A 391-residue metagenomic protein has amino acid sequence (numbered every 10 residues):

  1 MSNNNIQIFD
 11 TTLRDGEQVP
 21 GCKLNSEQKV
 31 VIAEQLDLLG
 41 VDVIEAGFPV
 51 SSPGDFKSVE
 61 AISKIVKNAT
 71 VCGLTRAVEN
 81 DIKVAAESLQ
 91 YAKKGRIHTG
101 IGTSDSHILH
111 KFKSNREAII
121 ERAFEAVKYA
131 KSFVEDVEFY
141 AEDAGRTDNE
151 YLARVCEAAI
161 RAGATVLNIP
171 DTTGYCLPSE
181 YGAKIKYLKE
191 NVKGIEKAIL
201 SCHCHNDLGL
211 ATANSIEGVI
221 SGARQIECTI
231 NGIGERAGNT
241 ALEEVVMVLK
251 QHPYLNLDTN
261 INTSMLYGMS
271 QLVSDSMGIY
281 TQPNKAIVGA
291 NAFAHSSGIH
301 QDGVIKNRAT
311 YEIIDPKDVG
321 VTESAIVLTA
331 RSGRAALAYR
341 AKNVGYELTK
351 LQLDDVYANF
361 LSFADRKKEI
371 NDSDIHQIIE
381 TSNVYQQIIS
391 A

Functional and structural regions predicted by a protein language model:
M1, T11, V71-L74, V166-L167: Domain-level signal for soluble alpha/beta catalytic cores
N5-I6, T12, M247, Y254-A391: A mid-to-C-terminal "edge-of-domain" accessory segment
I6-I8, Q18-V43, F56-I65, E79-L200 (+1 more regions): Alpha/beta enzyme core
D15, P20, G209: An N-terminally biased module of ancient metal coordination in phosphate/nucleic-acid-related enzymes
L24-E27, V31, P53-K57, N80 (+13 more regions): Conserved active-site and cofactor/substrate-binding residues in soluble primary-metabolism enzymes
V43-F48, T70-G73, F139-A141, S201-H203 (+1 more regions): Short catalytic-loop micro-motif centered on adjacent basic/acidic residues
F48-P49, L74-A77, I101-T103, E142-A144 (+4 more regions): Short, ordered loop/turn segments at secondary-structure junctions
C176, G182-N307, Y311: Catalytic alpha/beta core domains of metabolic enzymes, predominantly
